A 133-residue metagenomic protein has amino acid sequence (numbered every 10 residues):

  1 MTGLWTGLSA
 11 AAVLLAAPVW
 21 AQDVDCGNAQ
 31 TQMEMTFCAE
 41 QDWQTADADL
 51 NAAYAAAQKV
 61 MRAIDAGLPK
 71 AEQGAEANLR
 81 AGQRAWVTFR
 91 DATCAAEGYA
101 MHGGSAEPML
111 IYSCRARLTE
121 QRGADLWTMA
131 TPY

Functional and structural regions predicted by a protein language model:
M1-A12: Bacterial N-terminal signal peptides that target proteins for export
A11, A16-A21: N-terminal signal peptide c-region/cleavage motif recognized by signal peptidases
W20-Y133: N-terminal alpha-helical modules
